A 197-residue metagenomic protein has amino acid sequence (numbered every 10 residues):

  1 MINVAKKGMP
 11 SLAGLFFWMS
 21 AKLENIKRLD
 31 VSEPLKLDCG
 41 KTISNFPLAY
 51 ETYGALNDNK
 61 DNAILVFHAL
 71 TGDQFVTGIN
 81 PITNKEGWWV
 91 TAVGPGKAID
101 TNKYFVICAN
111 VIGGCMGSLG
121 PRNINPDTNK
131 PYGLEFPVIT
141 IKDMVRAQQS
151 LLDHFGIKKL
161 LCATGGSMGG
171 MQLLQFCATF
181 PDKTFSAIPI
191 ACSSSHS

Functional and structural regions predicted by a protein language model:
V4-W18: Positively charged N-terminal leader segments that act as targeting/secretion signals
M19-S197: Ligand-binding pocket scaffold of soluble enzyme catalytic domains
